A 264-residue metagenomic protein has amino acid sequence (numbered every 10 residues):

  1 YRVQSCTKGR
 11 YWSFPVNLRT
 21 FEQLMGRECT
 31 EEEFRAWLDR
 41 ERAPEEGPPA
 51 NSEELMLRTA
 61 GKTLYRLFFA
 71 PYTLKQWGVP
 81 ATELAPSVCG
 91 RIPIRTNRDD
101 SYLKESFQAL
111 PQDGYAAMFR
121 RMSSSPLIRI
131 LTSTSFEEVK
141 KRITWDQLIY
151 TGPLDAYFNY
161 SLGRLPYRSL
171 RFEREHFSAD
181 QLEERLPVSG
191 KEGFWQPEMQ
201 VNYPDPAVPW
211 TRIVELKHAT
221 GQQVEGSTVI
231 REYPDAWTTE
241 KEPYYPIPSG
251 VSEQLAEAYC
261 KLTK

Functional and structural regions predicted by a protein language model:
Y1-R10: N-terminal FAD cofactor-binding segment of flavoenzymes
R2, S135-V139, Q200, L216-K217: Short, solvent-exposed loop/turn elements at beta->coil junctions and helix N-caps that rim active or binding pockets
K8, K62, K75, K104 (+5 more regions): Context-gated lysine
R10, L18-Q147, T151-F158: Active-site/ligand-binding neighborhood in enzyme catalytic cores
W12, E46, P243-Y245: Compositionally biased, intrinsically disordered/low-complexity regions enriched for serine, proline and threonine
W145-D146, A156-K264: C-terminal segments that line or cap access tunnels to active or ligand-binding sites in enzymes and enzyme-associated
